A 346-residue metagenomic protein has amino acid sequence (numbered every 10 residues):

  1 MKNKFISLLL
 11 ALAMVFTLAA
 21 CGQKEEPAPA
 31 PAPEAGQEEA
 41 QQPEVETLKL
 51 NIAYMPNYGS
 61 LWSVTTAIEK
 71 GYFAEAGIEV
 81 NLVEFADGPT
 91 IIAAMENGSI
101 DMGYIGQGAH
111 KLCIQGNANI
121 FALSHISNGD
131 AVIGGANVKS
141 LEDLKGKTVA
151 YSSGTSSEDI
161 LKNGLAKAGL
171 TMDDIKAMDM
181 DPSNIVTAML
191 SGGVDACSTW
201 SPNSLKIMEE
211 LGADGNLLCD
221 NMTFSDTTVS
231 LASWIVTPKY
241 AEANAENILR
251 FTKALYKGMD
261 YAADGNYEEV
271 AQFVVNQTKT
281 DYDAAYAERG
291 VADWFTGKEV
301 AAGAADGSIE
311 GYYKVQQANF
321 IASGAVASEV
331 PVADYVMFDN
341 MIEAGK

Functional and structural regions predicted by a protein language model:
M1-K49, E343-K346: Short, low-complexity disordered leader/linker segments with a strong preference for bacterial N-terminal type II
A28-D181, D195-S201, L217-L218, T228: Short, glycine-/small- and polar/acidic-enriched structural segments that line small-molecule recognition paths
W62-T66, K70-G71, A93, N97 (+11 more regions): Solvent-exposed, polar/charged alpha-helical surfaces in well-ordered, non-transmembrane soluble domains, broadly
E69, A74, A166, E209 (+2 more regions): Short polybasic/polar patches that bind polyanions
Y72, I78, V138, L170 (+4 more regions): Helix N-cap/coil-helix junction residues
D101, Q107-A109, M178, N184-N276: Pocket-lining segment of extracytoplasmic ligand-binding domains
E242-A325: Secondary-structure end/capping motifs
Y313-K346: Conserved C-terminal helix/tail region of periplasmic/extracytoplasmic solute-binding proteins
